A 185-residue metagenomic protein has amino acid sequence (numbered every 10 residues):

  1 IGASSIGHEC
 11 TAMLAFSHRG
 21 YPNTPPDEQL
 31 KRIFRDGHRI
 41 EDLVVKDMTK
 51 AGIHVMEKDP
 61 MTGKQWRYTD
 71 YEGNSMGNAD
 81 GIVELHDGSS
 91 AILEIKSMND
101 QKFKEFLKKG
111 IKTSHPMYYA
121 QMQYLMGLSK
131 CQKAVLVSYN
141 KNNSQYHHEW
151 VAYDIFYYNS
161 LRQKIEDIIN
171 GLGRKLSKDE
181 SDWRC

Functional and structural regions predicted by a protein language model:
I1-I92, N99-K112: Metal-dependent nuclease catalytic cores that hydrolyze phosphodiester bonds in DNA/RNA, characterized by
I92-L93, M126: Residue-level detection of beta-strand scaffold positions
I95-S97, S138: Residue-level recognition of conserved beta-strand positions in structured domain cores
E105-Y119, Y124-C185: Metal-dependent nuclease catalytic regions and adjoining charged, substrate-binding loops involved in nucleic-acid end
